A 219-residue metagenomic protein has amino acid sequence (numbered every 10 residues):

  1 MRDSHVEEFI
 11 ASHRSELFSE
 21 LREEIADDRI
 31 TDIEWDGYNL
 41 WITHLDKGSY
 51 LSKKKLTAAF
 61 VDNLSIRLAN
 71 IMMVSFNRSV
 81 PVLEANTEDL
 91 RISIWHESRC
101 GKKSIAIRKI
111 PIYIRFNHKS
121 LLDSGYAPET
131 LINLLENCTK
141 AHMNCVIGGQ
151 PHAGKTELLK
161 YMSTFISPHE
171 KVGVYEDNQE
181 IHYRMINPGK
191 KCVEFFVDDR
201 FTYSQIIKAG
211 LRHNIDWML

Functional and structural regions predicted by a protein language model:
H5-T31, M72-S79: Phosphate-interacting basic helix/loop segments used at nucleotide- and nucleic-acid interfaces
W41, K47-A141: P-loop NTP-binding catalytic core
N144: Walker A (P-loop) ATP-phosphate-binding motif of ABC ATPase nucleotide-binding domains
I147-G149: Hydrophobic anchor at the beta1->P-loop junction of P-loop NTPases
H152: Walker A (P-loop) phosphate-binding loop of P-loop NTPases
K155: Conserved lysine of the Walker
Y161-L219: Switch/coupling sub-region of P-loop NTPases
